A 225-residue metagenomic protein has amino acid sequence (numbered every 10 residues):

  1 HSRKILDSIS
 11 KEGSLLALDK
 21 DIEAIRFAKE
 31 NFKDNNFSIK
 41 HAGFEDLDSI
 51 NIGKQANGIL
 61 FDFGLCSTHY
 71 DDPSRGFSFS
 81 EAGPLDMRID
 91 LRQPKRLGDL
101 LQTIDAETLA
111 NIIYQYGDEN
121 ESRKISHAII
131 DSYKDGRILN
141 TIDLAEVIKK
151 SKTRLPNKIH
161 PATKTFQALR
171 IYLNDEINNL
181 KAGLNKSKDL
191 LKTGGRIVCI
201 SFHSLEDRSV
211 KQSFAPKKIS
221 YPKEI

Functional and structural regions predicted by a protein language model:
H1-I225: S-adenosyl-L-methionine-dependent methyltransferase catalytic core, i.e., the SAM/SAH-binding region
